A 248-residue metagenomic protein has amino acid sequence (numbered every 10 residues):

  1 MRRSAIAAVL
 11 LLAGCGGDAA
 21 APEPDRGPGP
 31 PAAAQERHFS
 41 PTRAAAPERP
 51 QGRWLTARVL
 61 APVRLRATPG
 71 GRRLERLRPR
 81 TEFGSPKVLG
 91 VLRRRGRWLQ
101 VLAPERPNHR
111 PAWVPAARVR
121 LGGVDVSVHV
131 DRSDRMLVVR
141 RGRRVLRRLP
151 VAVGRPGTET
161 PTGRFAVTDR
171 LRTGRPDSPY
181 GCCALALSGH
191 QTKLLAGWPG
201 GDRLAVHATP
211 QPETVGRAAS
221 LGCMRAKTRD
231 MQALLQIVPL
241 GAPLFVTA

Functional and structural regions predicted by a protein language model:
R2-A8: Sec-dependent signal peptide recognition, specifically the positively charged N-region followed immediately by
L12-G14: C-terminal motif of bacterial Sec signal peptides marking the signal peptidase cleavage site
G16-D18: Bacterial signal peptide processing site
R26-R53, A103-V130: Boundary regions of SH3-family modules and the immediately adjacent low-complexity/disordered segments in eukaryotic
G27-G90: Beta-loop motif signature
R78-A117: SH3/SH3-like beta-barrel superfamily modules
R93, N108, A116-R155: A structural motif detector for short, solvent-exposed N-terminal "entry" segments of globular domains
E105, R118-S127, R155-A166, L171-A248: Exported/periplasmic cell-wall-interacting domains
